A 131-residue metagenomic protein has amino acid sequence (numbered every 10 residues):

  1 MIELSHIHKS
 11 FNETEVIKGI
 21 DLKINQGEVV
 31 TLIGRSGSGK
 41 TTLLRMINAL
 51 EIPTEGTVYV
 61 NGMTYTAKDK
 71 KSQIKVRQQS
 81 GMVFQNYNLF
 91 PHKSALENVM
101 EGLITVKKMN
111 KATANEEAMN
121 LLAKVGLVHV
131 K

Functional and structural regions predicted by a protein language model:
I33-R35: The feature captures the beta-strand-to-loop junction immediately N-terminal to the Walker
N48: Helix-to-loop junction immediately C-terminal to a conserved catalytic motif
T57-Y59, M63: ATP-binding/catalytic-site motifs of ATP-hydrolyzing domains
M63-T64, K111-V130: Conserved ABC ATPase "signature" region
Y65-G81, K111-A112: ABC ATPase NBD coupling module
Q79-S80, F84-N88, K93: ABC ATPase nucleotide-binding domain signature
K93-G102: Short coil-to-helix segment of the ABC ATPase nucleotide-binding domain corresponding to the Q-loop/switch region
